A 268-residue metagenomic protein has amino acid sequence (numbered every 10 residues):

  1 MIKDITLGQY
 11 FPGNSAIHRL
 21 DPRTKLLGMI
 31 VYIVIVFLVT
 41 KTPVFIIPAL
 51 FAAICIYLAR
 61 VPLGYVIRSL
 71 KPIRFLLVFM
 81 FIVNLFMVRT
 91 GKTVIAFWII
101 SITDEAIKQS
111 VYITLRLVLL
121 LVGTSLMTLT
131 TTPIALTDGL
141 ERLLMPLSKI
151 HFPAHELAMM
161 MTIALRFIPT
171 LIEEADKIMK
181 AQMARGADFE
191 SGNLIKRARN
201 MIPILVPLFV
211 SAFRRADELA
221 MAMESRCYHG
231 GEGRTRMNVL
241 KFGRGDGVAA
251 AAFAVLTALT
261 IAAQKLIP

Functional and structural regions predicted by a protein language model:
M1-V44, P48-Y57, R142-F152, E156-M159 (+2 more regions): Transmembrane alpha-helix interface motif
N14, F37, V61-Y65, F97 (+4 more regions): Membrane-helix interfacial "entry" motifs
K25, G64-R74, A249: Alpha-helical transmembrane segments and their helix-start/interface "positive-inside/aromatic belt" motifs in integral
K41, F45, R60-G64, V88-A96 (+2 more regions): Transmembrane helix-loop junctions in multipass membrane proteins, especially transporters and channels
F51-V61, L76-F79: Alpha-helical transmembrane segments and their membrane-interface exit regions
S69-L77, T114, V118-L121, I202 (+4 more regions): Loop-to-transmembrane-helix entry motif
I73-A187, L194: Juxtamembrane/interface alpha-helical elements of multi-pass membrane proteins
